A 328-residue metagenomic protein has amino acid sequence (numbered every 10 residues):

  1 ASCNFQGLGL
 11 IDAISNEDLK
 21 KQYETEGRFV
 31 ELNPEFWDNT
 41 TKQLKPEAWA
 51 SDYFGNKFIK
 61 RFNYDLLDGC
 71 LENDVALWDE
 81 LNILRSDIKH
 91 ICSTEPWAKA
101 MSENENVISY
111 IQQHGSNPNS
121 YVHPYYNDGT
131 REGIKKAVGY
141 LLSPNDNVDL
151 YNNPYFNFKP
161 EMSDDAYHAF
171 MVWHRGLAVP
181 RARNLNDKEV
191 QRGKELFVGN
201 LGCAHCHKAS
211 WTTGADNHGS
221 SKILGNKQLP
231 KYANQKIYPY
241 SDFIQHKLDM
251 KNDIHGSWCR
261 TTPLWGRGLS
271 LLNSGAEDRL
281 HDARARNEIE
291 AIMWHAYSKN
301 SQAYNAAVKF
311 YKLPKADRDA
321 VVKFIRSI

Functional and structural regions predicted by a protein language model:
A1-K188, K194-I328: Electron-transfer interface patches adjacent to heme c in soluble/periplasmic c-type cytochromes and di-/multiheme
